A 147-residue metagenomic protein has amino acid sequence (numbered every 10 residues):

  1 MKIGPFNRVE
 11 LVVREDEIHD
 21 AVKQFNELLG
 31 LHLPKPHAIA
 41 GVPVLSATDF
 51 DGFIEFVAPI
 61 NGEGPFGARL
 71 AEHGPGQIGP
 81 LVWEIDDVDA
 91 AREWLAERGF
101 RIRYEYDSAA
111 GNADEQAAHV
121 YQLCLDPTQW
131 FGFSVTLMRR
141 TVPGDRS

Functional and structural regions predicted by a protein language model:
M1-G4, S46-T48, W83, R92-S147: Vicinal oxygen chelate
P5-D16, S46-D51, G67-W94, D126: Vicinal oxygen chelate
E15-H32, D89-G99: Amphipathic alpha-helical segments
E27, P43-V44, F56-P59, Q122: Long compositionally biased, domain-poor regions of proteins
L28-F50, A117: N-terminal strand-loop-strand beta-hairpin
G52-E55, G64, Q129-S134: Short, charged/polar, Gly/Pro-enriched secondary-structure boundary elements
V57-E63, M138-R140: Amphipathic N-proximal alpha-helical interface segments
E63-A68, G111: A short, acidic/glycine-rich surface segment
